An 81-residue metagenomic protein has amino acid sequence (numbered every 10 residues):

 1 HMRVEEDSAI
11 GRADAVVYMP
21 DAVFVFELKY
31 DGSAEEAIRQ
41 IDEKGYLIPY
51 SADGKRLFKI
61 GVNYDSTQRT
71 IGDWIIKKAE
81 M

Functional and structural regions predicted by a protein language model:
H1-P20: Active-site metal-binding core of divalent-cation-utilizing nuclease and nuclease-like domains
S8, M19, Y30-G32, N63-S66: Short, flexible loop/turn elements at secondary-structure junctions
G11-A13, F24, K55-I60: Structural beta-strand/beta-sheet cores of well-ordered domains, especially the beta-sheet scaffolds that support
A15-Y30, K44: Conserved catalytic cores of phosphodiester-cleaving nucleases, focusing on short active-site segments
Y30-L47: Mg2+/Mn2+-dependent nuclease catalytic core
P49-S51: Surface-exposed acidic, glycine-flexible loop patches that form ligand/cofactor-binding and adhesion interfaces
D53-M81: Domain-level recognition of nuclease-like catalytic cores that cleave nucleotide substrates
